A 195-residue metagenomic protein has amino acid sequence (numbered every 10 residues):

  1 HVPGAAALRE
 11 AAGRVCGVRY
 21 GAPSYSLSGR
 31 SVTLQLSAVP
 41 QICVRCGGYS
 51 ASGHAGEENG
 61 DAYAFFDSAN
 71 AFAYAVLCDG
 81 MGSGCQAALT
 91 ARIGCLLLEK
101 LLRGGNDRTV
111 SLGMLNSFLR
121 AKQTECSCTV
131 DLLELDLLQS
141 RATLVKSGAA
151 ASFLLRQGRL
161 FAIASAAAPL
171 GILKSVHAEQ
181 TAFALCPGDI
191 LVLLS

Functional and structural regions predicted by a protein language model:
H1-V76, G82-Q86, A91, L98-S195: Conserved subregion of the PPM/PP2C metallophosphatase catalytic domain
